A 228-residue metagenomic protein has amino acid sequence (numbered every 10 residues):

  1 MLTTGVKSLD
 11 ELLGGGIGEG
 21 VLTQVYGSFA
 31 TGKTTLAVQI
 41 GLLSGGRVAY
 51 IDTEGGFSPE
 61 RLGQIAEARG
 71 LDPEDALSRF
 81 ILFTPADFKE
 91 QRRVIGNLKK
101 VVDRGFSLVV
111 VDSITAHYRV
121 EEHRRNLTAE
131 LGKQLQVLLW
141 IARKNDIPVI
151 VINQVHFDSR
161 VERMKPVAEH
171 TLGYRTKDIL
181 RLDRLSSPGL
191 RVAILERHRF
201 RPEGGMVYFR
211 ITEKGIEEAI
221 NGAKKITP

Functional and structural regions predicted by a protein language model:
T4-I17: Pre-Walker A adenine-sensing motif
L9, V25, L62, F80 (+4 more regions): Conserved RecA-like P-loop NTPase ATPase core
G18-N97: Conserved P-loop
T23, V48-A49, S107-L108, P148-I150 (+1 more regions): Structural motif
Y26, E54, I114, V155 (+1 more regions): Anionic group-transfer/hydrolysis microenvironments
P85-Y174: P-loop NTPase motor core
W140-P228: Phosphate-binding/switch region of NTP-binding enzymes
